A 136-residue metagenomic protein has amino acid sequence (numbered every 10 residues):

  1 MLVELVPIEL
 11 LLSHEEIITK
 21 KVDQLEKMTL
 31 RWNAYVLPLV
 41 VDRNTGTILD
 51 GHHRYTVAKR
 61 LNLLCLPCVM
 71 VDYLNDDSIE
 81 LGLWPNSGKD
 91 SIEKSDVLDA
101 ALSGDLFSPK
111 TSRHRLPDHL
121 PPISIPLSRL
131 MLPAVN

Functional and structural regions predicted by a protein language model:
M1-N44, Y55-N136: Short, charged/polar connector segments at secondary-structure boundaries
G51: Short, conserved phosphate/pyrophosphate- and ester-handling motifs at nucleotide-, phospho-/glycolipid
